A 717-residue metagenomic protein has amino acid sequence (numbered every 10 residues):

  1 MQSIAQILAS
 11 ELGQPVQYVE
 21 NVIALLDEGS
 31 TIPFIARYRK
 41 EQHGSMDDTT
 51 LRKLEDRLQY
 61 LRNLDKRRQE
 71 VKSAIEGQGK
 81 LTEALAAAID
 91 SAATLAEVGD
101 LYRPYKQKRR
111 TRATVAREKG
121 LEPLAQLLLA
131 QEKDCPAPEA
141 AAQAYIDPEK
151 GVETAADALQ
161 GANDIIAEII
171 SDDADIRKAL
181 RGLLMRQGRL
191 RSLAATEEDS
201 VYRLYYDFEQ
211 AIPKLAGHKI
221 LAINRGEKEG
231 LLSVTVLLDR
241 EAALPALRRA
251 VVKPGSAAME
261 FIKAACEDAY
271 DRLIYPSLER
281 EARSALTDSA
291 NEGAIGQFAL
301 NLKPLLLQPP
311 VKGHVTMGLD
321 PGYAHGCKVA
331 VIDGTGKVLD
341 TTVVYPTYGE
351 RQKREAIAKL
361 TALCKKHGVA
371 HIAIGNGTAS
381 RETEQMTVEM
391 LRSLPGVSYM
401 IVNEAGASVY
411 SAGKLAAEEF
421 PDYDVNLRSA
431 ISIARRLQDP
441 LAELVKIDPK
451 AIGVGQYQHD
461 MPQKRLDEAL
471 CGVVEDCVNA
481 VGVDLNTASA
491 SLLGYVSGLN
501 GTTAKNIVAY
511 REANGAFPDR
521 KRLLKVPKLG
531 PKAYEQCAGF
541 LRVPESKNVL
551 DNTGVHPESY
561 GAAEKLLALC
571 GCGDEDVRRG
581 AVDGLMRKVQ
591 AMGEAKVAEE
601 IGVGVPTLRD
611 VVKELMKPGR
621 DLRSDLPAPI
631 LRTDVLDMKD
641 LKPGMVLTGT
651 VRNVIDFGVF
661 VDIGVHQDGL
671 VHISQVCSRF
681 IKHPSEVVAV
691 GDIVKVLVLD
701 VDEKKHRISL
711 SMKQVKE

Functional and structural regions predicted by a protein language model:
M1-E20, D27: Generic start-of-chain signal for non-secretory N-termini
I4, D56, R62-K80, D90 (+6 more regions): Long, highly charged, low-complexity intrinsically disordered interaction regions that mediate electrostatic DNA/RNA
P15-V16, E28-G29, L95-A96, L121 (+20 more regions): Short flexible coil/turn linkers enriched for glycine and charged/polar residues that connect secondary-structure
Y38-K40, L129, D239, P321 (+11 more regions): Short, ordered loop/turn segments at secondary-structure junctions
T50-K53, Y60-G318, G322-Y423, A430: Duplex nucleic acid-engaging cores and interfaces of nucleic-acid transaction enzymes
A74, A88, G99-Y102, G226-D239 (+4 more regions): Structured, non-catalytic alpha/beta "coupling" segments that mediate domain-domain communication and provide generic
G182-R189, L319-Y323, G377-E382, V402-V409 (+5 more regions): A glycine-rich phosphate-binding loop feature that marks nucleotide/adenosyl-phosphate handling sites
V543-E717: Single-stranded RNA-binding regions, centering on S1/OB-family and related RNA-binding modules
